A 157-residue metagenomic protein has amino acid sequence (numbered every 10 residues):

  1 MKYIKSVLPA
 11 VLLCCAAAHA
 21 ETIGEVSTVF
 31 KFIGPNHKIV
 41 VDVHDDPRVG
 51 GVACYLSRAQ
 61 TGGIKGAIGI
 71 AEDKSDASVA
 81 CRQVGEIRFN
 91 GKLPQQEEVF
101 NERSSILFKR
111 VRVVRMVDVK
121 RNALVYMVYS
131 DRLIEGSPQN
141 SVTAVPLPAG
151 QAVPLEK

Functional and structural regions predicted by a protein language model:
M1-L8: Bacterial N-terminal signal peptides that target proteins for export
V11, F32, D45, I70-E72 (+1 more regions): Sterically constrained small-residue positions within well-ordered secondary structures of folded domains
V11-A20: Hydrophobic h-region of N-terminal signal peptides that target proteins for export in Gram-negative bacteria
E21-G62: N-terminal export/targeting and maturation segments
P47-G50, V119-A123: Short, solvent-exposed coil/turn segments at beta-strand boundaries
A53-V119: Mature extracytoplasmic domains of secretory-pathway proteins
K120-K157: C-terminal partner/receptor-binding element of secreted or periplasmic proteins
